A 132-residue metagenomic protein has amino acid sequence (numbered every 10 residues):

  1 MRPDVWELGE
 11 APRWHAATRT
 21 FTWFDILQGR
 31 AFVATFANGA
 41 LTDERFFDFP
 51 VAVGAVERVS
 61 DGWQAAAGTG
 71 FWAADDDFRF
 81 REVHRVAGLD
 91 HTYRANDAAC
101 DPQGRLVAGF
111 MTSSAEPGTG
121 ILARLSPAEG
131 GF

Functional and structural regions predicted by a protein language model:
M1-E7, R45-V51, H84-H91: Surface loop/turn motifs at the tips and blade-to-blade linkers of beta-strand repeat domains
M1-R30, V51-V56: Beta-strand-rich domains and repeat architectures in extracellular enzymes and scaffolds, especially beta-propellers
W14-T18, R58-D61, C100-Q103: Residue-level detector of Asp-centered blade-edge/turn motifs that repeat once per structural unit in beta-propeller
T20-T22, G62-A65, R105-V107: Conserved beta-propeller blade signature
I26, G68, M111-S113: Short loop/turn segments immediately following the C-termini of beta-strands
R30-F32, G70, G120-A123: A short loop-to-beta-strand structural motif that recurs across blades of beta-propeller domains
T35-G39, D75-R79, S126-E129: Short loop/turn segments that connect beta-strands within beta-propeller blades
F80-F132: Hydrophobic alpha-helical segments and helix pairs
